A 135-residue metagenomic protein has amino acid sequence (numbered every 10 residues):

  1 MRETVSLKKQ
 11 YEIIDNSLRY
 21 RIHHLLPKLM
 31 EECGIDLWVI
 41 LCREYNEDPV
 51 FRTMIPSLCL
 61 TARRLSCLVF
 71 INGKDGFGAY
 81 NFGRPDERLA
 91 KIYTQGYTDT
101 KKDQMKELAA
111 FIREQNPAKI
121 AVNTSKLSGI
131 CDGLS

Functional and structural regions predicted by a protein language model:
M1-S135: A composition/biophysics-driven feature that prefers long, compositionally simple stretches
